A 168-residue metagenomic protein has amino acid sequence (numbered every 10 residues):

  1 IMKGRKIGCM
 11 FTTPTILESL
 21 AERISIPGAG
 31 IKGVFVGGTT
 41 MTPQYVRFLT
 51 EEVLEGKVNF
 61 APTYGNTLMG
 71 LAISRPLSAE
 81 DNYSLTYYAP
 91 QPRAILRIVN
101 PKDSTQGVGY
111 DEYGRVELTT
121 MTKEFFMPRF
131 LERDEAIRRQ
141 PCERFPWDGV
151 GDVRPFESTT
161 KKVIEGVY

Functional and structural regions predicted by a protein language model:
I1-Y168: Active-site glycine/GP-rich loop and adjacent strand/helix microenvironment that borders small-molecule binding pockets
